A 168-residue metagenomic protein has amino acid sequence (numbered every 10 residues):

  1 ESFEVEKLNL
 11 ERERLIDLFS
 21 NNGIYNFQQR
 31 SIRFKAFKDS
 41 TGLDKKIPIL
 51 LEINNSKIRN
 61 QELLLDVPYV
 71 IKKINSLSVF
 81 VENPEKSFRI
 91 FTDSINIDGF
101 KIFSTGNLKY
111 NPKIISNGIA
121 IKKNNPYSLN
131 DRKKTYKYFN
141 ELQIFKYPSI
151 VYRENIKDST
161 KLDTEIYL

Functional and structural regions predicted by a protein language model:
E1-L168: Immediate N-terminus of the mature polypeptide
